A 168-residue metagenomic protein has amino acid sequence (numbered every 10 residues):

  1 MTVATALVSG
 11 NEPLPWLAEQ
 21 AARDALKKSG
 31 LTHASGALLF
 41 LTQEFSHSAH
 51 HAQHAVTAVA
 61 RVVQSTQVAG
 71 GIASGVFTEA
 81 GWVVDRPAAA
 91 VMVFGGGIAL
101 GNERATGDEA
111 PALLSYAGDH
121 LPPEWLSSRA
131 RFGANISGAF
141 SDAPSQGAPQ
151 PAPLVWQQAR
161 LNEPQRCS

Functional and structural regions predicted by a protein language model:
M1-S168: Cofactor- and metal-binding active-site motifs of prokaryotic enzymes that mediate redox/radical or nucleophilic
